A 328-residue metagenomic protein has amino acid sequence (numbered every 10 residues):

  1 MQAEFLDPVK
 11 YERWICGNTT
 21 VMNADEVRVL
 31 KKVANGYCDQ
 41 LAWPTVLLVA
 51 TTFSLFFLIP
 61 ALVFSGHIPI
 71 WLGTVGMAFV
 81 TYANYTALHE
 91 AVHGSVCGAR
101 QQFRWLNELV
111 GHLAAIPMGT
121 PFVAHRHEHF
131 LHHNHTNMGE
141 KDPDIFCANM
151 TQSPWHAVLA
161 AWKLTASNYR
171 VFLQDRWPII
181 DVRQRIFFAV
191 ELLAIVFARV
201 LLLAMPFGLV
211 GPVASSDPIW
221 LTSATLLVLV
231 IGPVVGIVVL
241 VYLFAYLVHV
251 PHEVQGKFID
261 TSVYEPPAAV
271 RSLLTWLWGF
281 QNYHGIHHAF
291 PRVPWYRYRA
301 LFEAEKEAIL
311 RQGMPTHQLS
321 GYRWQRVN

Functional and structural regions predicted by a protein language model:
M1-H67: Topogenic membrane-insertion module of multi-pass membrane proteins
A3-E12, C16-N18, Q101-E128, H135-V171 (+1 more regions): Membrane-proximal soluble regions of multi-pass membrane proteins
T45-F53, F103-R104, V190-V196: Short hydrophobic alpha-helical membrane-embedded segments
T52, H89, H129, L243 (+2 more regions): Divalent metal-coordination and catalytic microenvironments
F57-L62, P69-A78, A83, M138-R271 (+1 more regions): Hydrophobic transmembrane alpha-helical segments that form the core helix bundle of multi-pass membrane enzymes
T81-T86, G279, Y283: Active-site alpha-helix of zinc metalloproteases
N84-L88, F122, L240: Alpha-helical transmembrane segments of polytopic integral membrane proteins, especially the permease/helical cores
T86-H93, C97, H132-H133: Active-site recognition of the HExxH zinc-binding catalytic motif
